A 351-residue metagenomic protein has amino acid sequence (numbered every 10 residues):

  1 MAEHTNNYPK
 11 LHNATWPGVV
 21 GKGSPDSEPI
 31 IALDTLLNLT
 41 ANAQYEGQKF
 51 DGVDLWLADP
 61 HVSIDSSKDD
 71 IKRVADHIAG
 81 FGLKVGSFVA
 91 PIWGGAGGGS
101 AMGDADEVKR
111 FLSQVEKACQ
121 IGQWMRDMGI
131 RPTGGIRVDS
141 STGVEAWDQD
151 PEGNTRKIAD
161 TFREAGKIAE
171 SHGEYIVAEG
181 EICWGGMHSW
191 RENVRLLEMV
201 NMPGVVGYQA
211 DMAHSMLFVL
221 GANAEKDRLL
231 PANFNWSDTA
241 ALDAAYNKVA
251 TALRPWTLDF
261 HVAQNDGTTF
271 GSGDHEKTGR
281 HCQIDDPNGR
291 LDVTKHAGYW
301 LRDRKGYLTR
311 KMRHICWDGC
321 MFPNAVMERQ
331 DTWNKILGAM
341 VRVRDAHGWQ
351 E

Functional and structural regions predicted by a protein language model:
M1-P132, D160-R163, E170, G207 (+3 more regions): N-terminal pre-domain/capping segments
H4, G153, A159-Q283: Acidic/histidine-rich catalytic cores of soluble enzymes
N7-A14, D51-L55, V85-A90, G134-V138 (+4 more regions): Hydrophobic faces of well-ordered beta-strands that scaffold small-molecule active sites in alpha/beta enzyme cores
A14-G18, W56-A58, A90-W93, S141-G143 (+4 more regions): Active-site beta-loop-alpha junctions enriched in small/polar residues
P17-I31, H61-S66, W147-P151, G221-D238 (+2 more regions): Short, flexible/disordered intra-domain loops and linkers
N38, D243-V249, P287-R310: A short, acidic, amphipathic alpha-helical segment used as a generic capping/interface helix at domain edges
I121-P151, H172-C183, C316-W317: Active-site groove signature of glycoside hydrolases
E276-A297, R310, C316-E351: Aromatic-rich peripheral "rim/lid" segments of glycoside hydrolase catalytic domains that contact and position glycan
